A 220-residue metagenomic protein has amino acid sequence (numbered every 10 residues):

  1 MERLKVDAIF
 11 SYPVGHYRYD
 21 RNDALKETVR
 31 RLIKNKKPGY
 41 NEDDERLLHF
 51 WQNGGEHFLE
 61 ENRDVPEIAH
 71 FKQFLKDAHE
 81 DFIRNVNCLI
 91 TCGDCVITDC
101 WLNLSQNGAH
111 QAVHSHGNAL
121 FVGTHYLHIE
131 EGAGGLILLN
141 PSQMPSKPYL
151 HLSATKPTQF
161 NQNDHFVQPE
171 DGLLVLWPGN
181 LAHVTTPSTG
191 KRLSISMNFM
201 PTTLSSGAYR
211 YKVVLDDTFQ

Functional and structural regions predicted by a protein language model:
M1-L89, L215-T218: Non-heme Fe(II)/2-oxoglutarate
P13, T98, A119, G132 (+1 more regions): Residues that flank catalytic or metal-binding motifs in active/ligand-binding sites
N22, N107, E130, Q143-M144 (+2 more regions): Short, solvent-exposed loop/turn segments at secondary-structure junctions
P66-V96, Q106-L120, H125-E131: Active-site region of the double-stranded beta-helix
C100-L102, G123-H125, I195-F199: A structural signal for short, well-ordered beta-strand segments
N103-L174, G207-V213: Catalytic core of non-heme Fe(II) oxygenases with the double-stranded beta-helix
P157-Q220: Catalytic core of Fe(II)/2-oxoglutarate
